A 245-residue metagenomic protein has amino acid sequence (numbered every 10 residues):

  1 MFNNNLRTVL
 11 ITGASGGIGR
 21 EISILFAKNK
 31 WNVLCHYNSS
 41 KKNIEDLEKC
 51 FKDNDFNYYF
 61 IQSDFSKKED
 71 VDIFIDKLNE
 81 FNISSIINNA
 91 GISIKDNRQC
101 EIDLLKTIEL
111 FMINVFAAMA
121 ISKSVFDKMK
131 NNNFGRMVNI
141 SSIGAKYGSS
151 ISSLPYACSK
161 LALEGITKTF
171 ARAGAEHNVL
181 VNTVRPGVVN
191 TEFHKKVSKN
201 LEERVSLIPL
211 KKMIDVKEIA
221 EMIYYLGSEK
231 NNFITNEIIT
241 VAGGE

Functional and structural regions predicted by a protein language model:
S15-G16: Conserved glycine-rich cofactor-binding loop
D76, S93-I108, I151-P155, K195-S198: Conserved mid-core segment of classical short-chain dehydrogenase/reductases
C100-M119, F134, V138, L163 (+1 more regions): Catalytic Tyr-X3-Lys loop
S122, S159, T167: Active-site helix of classical SDR
D127, K168, R172-A173, N232: Alpha-helical segment proximal to the catalytic Tyr-Lys
F134, M213-V241: C-terminal substrate-recognition "lid" of short-chain dehydrogenase/reductases
S142: Residue(s) in the substrate-gating loop at a strand-loop-helix junction that position the organic substrate next
A175, L180, I234-N236: Short, small/polar-rich loop/turn modules that mediate ligand/substrate recognition or access, typified
